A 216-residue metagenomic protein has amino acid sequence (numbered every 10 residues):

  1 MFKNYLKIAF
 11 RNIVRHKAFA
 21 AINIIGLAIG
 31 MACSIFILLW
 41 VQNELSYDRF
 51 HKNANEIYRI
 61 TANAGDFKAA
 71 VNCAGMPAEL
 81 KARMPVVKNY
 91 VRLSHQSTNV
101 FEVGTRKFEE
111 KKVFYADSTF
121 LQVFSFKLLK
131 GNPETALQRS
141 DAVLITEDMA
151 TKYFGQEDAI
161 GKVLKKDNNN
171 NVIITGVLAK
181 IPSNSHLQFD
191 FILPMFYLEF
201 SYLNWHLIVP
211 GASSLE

Functional and structural regions predicted by a protein language model:
Y5-V14: A short amphipathic helical element positioned immediately N-terminal to and/or at the very start of a transmembrane
R11-N12, A20, W40, N72 (+1 more regions): Membrane-interface anchoring determinants
I13-H16, N23, E44, I60 (+5 more regions): Generic structural signal for small/hydrophobic residues in well-ordered secondary structure, especially within
H16-N43: Short, strongly hydrophobic transmembrane alpha-helices
I37-N99, V209-L215: Membrane-proximal extracellular/periplasmic loop immediately following the first transmembrane helix
A62-A69, R92-T119, L129-V143, D167-N169 (+1 more regions): Short acidic/polar micro-motifs at solvent-exposed secondary-structure junctions
D117-K130, D141-E216: Mid-to-C-terminal secondary-structure elements that act as membrane-proximal/extracytoplasmic interface segments
